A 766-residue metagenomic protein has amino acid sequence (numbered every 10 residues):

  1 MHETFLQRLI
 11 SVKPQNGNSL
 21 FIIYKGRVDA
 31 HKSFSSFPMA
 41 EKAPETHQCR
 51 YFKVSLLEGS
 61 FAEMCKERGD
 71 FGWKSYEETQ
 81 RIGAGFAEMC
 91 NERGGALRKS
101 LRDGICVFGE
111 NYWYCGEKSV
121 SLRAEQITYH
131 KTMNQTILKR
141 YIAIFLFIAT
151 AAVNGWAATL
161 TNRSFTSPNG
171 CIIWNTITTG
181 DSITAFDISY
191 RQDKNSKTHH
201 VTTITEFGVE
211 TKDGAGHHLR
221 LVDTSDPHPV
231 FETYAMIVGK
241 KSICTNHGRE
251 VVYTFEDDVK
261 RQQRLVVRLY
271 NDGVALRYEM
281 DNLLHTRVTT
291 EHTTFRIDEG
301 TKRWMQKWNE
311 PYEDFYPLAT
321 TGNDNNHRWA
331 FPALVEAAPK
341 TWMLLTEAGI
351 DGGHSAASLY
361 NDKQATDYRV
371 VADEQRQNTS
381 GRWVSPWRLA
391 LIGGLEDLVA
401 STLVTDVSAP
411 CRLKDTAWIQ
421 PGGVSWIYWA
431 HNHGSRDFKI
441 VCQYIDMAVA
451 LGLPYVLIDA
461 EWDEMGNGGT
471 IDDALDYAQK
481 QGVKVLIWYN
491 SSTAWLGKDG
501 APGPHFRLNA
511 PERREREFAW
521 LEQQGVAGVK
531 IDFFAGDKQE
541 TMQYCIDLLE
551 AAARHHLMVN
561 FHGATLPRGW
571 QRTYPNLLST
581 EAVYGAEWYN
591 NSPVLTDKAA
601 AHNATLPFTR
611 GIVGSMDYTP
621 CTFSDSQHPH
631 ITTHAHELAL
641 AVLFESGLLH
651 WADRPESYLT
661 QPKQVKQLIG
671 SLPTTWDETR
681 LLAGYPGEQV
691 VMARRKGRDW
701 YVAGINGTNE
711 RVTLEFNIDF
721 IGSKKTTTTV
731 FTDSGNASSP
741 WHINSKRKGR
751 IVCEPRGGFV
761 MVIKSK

Functional and structural regions predicted by a protein language model:
L9, A43, C49-Y51, G69 (+3 more regions): Compositionally biased, intrinsically disordered low-complexity segments enriched in Pro/Arg/Gln/His
A143-A152: Bacterial N-terminal signal peptides
T159-D406: N-terminal accessory beta-strand-rich subdomains and adjacent acidic, glycine-rich linkers that precede catalytic cores
W383-Y455: An acidic-aromatic substrate-binding cleft motif
E461-T633: Aromatic- and carboxylate-enriched substrate-binding clefts and catalytic-loop regions of carbohydrate-active enzymes
A635, A639-L681: Catalytic cores of secreted or luminal carbohydrate-active enzymes
Y685-G722, F759-V760: Carbohydrate-binding surface patches
W741-K766: C-terminal beta-strand-rich structural cap/linker in extracellular carbohydrate-active enzymes
